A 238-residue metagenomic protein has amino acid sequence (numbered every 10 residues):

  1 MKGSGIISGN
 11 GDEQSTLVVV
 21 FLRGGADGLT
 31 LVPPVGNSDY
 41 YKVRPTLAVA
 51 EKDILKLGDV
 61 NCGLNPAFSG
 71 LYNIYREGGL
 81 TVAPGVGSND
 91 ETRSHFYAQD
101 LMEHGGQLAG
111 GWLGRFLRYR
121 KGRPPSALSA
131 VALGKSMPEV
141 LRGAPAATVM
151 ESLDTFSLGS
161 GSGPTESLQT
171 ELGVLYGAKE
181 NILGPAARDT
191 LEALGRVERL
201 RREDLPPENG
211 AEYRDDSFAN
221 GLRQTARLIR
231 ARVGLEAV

Functional and structural regions predicted by a protein language model:
M1-A237: Feature for exported/extracytoplasmic and membrane-associated proteins, marking the mature portion
